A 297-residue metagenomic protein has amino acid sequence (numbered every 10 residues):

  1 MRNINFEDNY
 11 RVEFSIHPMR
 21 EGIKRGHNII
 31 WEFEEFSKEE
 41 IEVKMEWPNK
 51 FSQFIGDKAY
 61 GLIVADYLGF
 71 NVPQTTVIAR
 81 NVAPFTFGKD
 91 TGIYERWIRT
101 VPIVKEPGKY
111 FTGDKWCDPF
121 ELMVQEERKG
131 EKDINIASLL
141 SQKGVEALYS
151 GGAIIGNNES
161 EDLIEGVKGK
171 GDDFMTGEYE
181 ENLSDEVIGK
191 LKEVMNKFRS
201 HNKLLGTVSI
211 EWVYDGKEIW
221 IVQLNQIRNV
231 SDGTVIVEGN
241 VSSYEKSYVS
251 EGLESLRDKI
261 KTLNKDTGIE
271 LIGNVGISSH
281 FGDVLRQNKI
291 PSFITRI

Functional and structural regions predicted by a protein language model:
M1-I297: Nucleotide/phosphate-binding sheet-loop regions of phosphoryl- and nucleotidyl-transfer enzymes
